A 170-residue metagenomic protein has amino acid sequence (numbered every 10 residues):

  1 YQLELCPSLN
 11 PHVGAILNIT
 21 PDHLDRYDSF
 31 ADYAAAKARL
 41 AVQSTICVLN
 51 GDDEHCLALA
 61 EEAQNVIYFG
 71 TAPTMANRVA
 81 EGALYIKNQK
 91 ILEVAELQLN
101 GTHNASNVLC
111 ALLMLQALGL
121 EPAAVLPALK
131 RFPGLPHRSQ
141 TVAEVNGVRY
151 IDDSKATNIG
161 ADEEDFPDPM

Functional and structural regions predicted by a protein language model:
Y1-E62, Y68-F69, A80, L92-L99: Flexible active-site lid/hinge loop adjacent to a nucleotide/diphosphate and Mg2+-phosphate binding pocket
V13-G14, I46-C47, I67, Q140 (+2 more regions): Structural motif
N18-I19, N50-D52, F69-A72, N88 (+4 more regions): Fold-independent oxyanion-binding glycine-rich loops and adjacent beta-strand/coil segments at enzyme active sites
N50-G51, Q64-E81, L126-K130, Q140-A143: Beta-strand->loop->alpha-helix junctions that form or flank phosphate-binding loops in nucleotide-handling enzymes
G82-N88: Short polybasic amphipathic segments
N88-Q89, G147: Residue-level detection of beta-strand-connecting loop/turn positions
V94-M170: Nucleotide phosphate-binding/pyrophosphate-handling subdomain across enzymes that bind or process nucleotide phosphates
